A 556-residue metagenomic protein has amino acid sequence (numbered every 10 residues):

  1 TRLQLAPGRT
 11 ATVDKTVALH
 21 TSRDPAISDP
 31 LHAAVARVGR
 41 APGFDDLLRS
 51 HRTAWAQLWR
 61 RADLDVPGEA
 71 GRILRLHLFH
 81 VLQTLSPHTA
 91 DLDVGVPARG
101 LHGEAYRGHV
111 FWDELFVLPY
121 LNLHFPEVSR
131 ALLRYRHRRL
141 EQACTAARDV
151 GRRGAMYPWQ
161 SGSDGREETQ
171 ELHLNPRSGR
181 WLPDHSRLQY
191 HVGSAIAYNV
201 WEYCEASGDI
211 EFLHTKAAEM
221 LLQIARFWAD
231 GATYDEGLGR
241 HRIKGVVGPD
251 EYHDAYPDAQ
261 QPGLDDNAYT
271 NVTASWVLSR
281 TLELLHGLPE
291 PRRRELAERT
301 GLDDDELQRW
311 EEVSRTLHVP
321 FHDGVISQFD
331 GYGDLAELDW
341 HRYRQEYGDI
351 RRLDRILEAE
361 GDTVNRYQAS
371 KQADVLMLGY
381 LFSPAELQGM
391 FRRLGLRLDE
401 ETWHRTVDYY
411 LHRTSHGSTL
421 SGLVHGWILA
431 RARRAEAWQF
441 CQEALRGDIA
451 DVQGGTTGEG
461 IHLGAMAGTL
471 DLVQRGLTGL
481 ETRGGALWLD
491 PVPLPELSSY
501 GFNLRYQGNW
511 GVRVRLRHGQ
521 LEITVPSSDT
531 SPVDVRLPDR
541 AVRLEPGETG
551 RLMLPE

Functional and structural regions predicted by a protein language model:
T1-Y106, E360-G361, L554-E556: Acidic/polar, glycine-enriched structural segments that form the non-catalytic walls/loops of the carbohydrate-binding
R60-D93, A98, L288-H341: Gly/Pro-rich turn-and-neighbor structural signature
R60-L64, H80-T84, F116-E127, I196-D209 (+6 more regions): Well-ordered alpha-helical scaffold segments within catalytic/enzyme domains
L85-L101, E127-Y198, C204, E211-T215 (+4 more regions): Helix-terminus loop motifs that line ligand-binding clefts
V96-G108, G151-P183, R240-N267, Y332-L338 (+2 more regions): Carbohydrate-binding/catalytic loop surfaces
R107-R139, T215, S279, E283-H286 (+2 more regions): Active-site core of glycosidic bond-cleaving carbohydrate-active enzymes
F227-G301: Acidic/histidine-rich catalytic neighborhood
M390-S415, V424-E556: Non-catalytic C-terminal accessory modules of carbohydrate-active enzymes
